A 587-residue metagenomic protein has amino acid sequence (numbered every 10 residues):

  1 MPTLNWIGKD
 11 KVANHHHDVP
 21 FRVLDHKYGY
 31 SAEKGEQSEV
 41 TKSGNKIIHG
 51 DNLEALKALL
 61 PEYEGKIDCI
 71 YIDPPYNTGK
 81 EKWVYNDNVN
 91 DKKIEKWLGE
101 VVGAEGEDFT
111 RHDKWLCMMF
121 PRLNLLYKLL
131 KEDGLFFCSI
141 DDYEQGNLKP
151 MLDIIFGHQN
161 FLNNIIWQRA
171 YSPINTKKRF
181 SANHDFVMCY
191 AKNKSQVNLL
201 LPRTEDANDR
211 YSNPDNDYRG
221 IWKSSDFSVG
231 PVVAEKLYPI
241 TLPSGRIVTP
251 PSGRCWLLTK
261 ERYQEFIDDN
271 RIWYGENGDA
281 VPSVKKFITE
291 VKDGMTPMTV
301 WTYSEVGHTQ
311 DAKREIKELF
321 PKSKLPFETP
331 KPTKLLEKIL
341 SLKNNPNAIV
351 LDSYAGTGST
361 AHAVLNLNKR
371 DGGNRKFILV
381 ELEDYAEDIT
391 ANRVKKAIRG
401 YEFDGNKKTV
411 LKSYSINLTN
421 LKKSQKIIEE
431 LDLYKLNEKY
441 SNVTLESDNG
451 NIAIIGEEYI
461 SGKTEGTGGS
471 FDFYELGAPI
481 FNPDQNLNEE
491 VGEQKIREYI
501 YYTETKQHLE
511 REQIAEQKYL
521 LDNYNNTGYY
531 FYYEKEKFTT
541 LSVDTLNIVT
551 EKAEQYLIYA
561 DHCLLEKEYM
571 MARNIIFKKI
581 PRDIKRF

Functional and structural regions predicted by a protein language model:
M1-V12, N270-Y274, L546-N547, Y556-H562 (+1 more regions): Coupling/switch/interface segments within P-loop NTPase motor domains and analogous charged loops in nucleic-acid
M1-Y71, Y76-P121, N437-Y440, N451-E457 (+2 more regions): DnaQ-like (DEDDh/DEDDy) 3′-5′ exonuclease domain used for proofreading and 3′-end trimming on nucleic acids
L4-W6, A13-H15, K92-K93, L116 (+2 more regions): Conserved S-adenosyl-L-methionine
Q37-P61, Q310-I349, N366: Glycine-rich adenosyl-nucleotide cofactor-binding module
E64-L135, Y143, Q159, H184-F186 (+5 more regions): SAM-dependent methyltransferase catalytic-core segment centered on the flexible catalytic loop and adjoining short
M119, E132-D133, D142-L200, E387: Signature of N6-adenine DNA methyltransferases within the class I
A191-K322, P332-T333: Active-site-adjacent helix-turn-beta-strand microarchitecture at beta-sheet edges that either contains or buttresses
R370-F587: PRPP-dependent phosphoribosyltransferase catalytic core
